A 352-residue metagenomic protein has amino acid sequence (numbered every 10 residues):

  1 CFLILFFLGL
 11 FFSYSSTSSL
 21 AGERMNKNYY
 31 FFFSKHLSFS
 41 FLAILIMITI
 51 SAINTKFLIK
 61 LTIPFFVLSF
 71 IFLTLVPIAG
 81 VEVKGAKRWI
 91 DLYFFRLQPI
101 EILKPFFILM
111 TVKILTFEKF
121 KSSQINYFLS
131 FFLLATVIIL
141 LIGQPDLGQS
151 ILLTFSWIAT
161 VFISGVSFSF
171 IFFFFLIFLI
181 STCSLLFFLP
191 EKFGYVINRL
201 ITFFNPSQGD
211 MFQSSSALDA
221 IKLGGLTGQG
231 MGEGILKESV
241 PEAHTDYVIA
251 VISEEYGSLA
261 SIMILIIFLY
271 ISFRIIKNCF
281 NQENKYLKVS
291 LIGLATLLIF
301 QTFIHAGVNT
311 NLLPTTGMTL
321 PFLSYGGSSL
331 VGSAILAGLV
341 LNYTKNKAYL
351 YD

Functional and structural regions predicted by a protein language model:
I4-S19: Alpha-helical transmembrane segments of multi-pass membrane proteins
F7, M25-D210, A250-V308, I335-L339: Hydrophobic alpha-helical transmembrane segments of multi-pass inner membrane proteins, especially in bacterial systems
Y14, I63, V81, I221-G224 (+2 more regions): A short secondary-structure junction motif
S19-M25: Juxtamembrane/transmembrane-helix boundary motifs at the membrane-water interface
D146-I151, G228-G232, A243-T245, I262 (+2 more regions): Transmembrane helix boundary and interhelical junction motifs in multipass membrane proteins
G225-L259: Long extracytoplasmic/lumenal interhelical loops at the membrane interface of multi-pass membrane proteins
A306-D352: A juxtamembrane structural motif centered on a specific transmembrane helix
